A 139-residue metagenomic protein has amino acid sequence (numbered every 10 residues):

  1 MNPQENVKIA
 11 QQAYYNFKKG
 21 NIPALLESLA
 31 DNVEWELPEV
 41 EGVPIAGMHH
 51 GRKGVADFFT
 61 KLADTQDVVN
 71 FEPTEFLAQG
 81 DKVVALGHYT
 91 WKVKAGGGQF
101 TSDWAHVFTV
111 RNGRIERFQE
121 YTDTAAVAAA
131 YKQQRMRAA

Functional and structural regions predicted by a protein language model:
M1-D31, K132-A139: Short, low-complexity N-terminal intrinsically disordered segments enriched in polar/charged residues
M1-E5, D57-A139: A beta-strand edge to alpha-helix "cap/lid" segment located at domain peripheries
A10, V40-P44, V93: Residue-level detector of alpha-helix boundaries and kinks
Q12-Y15, I45, R117: Short, flexible active-site loop motifs that bind/organize anionic cofactors or intermediates
N16, G47, V93: Short glycine- and Lys/Arg-enriched binding-loop motifs that mark or flank ligand-binding interfaces
K19, H50, G96: Short glycine-rich loop/turn motifs that provide flexible caps or phosphate-binding loops at active sites
P23, A30-G80: A solvent-exposed, acidic/Ser-Thr-rich amphipathic alpha-helical stretch
